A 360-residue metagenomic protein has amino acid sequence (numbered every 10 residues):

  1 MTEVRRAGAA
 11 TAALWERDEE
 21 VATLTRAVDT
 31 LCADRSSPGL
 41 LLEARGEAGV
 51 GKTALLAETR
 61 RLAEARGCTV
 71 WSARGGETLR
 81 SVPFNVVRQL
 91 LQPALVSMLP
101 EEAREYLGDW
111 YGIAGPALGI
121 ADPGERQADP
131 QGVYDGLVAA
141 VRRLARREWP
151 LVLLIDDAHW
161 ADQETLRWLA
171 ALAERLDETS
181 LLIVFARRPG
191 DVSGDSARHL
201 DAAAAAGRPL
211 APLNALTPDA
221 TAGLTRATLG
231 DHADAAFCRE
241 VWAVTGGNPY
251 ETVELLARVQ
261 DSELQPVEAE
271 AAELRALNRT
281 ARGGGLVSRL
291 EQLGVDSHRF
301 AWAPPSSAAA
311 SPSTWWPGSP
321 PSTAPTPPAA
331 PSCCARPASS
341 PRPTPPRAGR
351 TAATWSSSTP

Functional and structural regions predicted by a protein language model:
M1-D29, G112-G124, G223, A271-R282: Conserved adenine-nucleotide phosphate-binding loops and their immediately adjacent elements
E3, N85-V152, A222, E263-L264: Conserved Walker-type P-loop NTP-binding/catalytic site
A44: Hydrophobic anchor at the beta1->P-loop junction of P-loop NTPases
E47-S81, N85-R88: P-loop NTPase Walker A phosphate-binding motif
L144-T165, A186: Conserved P-loop NTPase "ATPase switch" module shared by AAA+ and STAND
W168-A202, G207-A211: Sensor-1/coupling segment of RecA-like P-loop NTPase cores
P209-D219: Conserved AAA+ ATPase "SRH/arginine-finger" region at the nucleotide-binding site
A220-T228, H232-P360: Short secondary-structure boundary elements
